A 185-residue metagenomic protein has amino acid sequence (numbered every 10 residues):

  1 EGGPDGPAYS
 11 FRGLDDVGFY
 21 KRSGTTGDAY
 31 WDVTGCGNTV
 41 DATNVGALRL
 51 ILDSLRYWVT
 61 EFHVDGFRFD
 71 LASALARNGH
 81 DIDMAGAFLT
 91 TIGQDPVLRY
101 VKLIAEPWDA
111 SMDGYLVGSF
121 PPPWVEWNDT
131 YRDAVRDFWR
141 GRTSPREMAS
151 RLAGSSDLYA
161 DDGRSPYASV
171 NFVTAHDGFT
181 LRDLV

Functional and structural regions predicted by a protein language model:
E1-V64, R68-Q94, G114, L158: Substrate-binding/active-site clefts of carbohydrate-active enzymes
H63, M84-V185: Conserved alpha/beta catalytic core and glycan-binding cleft of carbohydrate-active enzymes
